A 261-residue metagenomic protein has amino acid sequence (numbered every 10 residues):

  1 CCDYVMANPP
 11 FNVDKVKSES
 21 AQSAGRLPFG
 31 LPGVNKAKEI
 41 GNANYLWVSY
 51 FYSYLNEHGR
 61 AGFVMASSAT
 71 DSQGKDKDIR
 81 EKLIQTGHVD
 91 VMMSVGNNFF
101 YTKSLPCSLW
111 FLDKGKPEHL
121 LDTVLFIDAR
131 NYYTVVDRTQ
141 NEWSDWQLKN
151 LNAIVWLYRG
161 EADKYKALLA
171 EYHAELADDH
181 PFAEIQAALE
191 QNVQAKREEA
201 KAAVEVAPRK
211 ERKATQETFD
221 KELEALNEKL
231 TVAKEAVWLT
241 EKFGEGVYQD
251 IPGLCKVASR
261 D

Functional and structural regions predicted by a protein language model:
C2-D261: A conserved structural/catalytic subdomain of Rossmann-like adenosyl-cofactor enzymes
